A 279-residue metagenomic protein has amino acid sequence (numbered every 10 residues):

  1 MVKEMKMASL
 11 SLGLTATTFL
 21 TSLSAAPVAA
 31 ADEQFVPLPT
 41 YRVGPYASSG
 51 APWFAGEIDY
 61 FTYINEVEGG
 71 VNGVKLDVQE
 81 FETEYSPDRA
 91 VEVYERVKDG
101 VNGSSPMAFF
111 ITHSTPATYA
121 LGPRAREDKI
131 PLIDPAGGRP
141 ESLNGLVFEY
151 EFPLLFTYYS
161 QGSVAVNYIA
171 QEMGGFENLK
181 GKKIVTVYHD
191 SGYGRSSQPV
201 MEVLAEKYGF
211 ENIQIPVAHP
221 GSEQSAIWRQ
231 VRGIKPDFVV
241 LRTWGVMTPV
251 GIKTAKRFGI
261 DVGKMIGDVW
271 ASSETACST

Functional and structural regions predicted by a protein language model:
M1-T15: Bacterial N-terminal signal peptides that target proteins for export
T17-P27: C-terminal segment of classical bacterial N-terminal signal peptides
V28-L38, G69-K75, M173-K182: Immediate post-signal peptide segment of exported/extracytoplasmic ligand-binding proteins
E33-F35, S48-A55, V67-G145, L154 (+3 more regions): Beta-alpha junction/loop-to-helix N-cap segments that form part of ligand/metal-binding clefts
P45-A55, G192-S197: Glycine- and acidic-residue-enriched helix-capping/strand-helix junction motifs
I64, E68-N72, D128-I130, A205-E211 (+1 more regions): Short helix-capping segments at alpha-helix termini
R89, P140-E141, E149-G259: Extracellular/periplasmic Venus flytrap/periplasmic-binding protein
R139, F148, A255-T279: Extracellular/periplasmic periplasmic-binding protein-like sensory domains
